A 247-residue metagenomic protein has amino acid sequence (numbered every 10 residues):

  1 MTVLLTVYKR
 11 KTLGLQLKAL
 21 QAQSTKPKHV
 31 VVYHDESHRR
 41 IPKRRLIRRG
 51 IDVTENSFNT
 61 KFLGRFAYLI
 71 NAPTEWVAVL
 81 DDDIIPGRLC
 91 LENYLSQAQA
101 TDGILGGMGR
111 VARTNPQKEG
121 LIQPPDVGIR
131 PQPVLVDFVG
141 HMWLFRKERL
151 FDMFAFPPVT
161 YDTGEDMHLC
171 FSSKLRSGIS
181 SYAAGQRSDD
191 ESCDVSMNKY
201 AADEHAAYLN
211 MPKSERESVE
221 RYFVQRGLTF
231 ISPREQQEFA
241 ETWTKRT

Functional and structural regions predicted by a protein language model:
M1, L5, L15-Q16, F156-T247: C-terminal catalytic/acceptor-binding lobe
M1-T12, Q23, R110: A conserved hydrophobic helix/loop-capping motif in glycosyltransferases and polysaccharide synthases
K11-G14, S37-R44, R113-N115: Short, charged/polar "capping" segments at the starts of alpha-helices and the immediately preceding loops
K18-K28: Short, acidic, metal-binding catalytic loop of nucleotide-sugar glycosyltransferases
E36-A72: Active-site-proximal specificity loops/subdomain of glycosyltransferases
V77: Short aromatic/hydrophobic "clamp" motif used to bind/position activated sugar donors
D81-I85: The conserved acidic donor/metal-binding loop of glycosyltransferases
G87-P157: Conserved catalytic core of nucleotide-sugar-dependent glycosyltransferases
